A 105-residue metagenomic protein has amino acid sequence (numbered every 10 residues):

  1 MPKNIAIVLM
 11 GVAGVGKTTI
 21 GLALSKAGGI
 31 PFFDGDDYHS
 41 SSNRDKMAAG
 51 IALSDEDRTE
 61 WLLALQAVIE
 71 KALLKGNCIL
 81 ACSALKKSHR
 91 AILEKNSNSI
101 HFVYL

Functional and structural regions predicted by a protein language model:
M1-N4: Phosphate-binding P-loop
L9: Hydrophobic anchor at the beta1->P-loop junction of P-loop NTPases
V12: P-loop (Walker A) phosphate-binding loop of NTP-binding proteins
V15, L22-A67: Conserved substrate/cofactor phosphate-moiety recognition/catalytic segment in nucleotide-dependent phosphotransferases
I69, L73: Conserved ATPase "switch" residues in P-loop NTPase domains
L74-G76, A91: Nucleotide and nucleotide-moiety/phosphate-recognizing core
C78-C82: Structural recognition of the conserved hydrophobic beta-strand(s) that form the central parallel beta-sheet of P-loop
S83-L105: ATP-dependent NMP and nucleoside kinases share a basic, alpha-helical "lid"
